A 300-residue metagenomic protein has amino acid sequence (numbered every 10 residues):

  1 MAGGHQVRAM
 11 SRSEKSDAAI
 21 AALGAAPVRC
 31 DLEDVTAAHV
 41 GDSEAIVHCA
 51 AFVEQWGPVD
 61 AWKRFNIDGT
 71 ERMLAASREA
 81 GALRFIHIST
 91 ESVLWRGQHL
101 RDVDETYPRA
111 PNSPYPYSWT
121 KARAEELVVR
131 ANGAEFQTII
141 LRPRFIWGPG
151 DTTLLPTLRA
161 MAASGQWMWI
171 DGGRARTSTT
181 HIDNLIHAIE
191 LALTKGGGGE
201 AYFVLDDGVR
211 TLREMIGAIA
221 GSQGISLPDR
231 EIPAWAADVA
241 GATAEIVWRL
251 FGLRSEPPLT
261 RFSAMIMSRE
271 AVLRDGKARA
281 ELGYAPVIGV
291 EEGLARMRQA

Functional and structural regions predicted by a protein language model:
S16-A19, A25, R29-D68, R72 (+2 more regions): NAD(P)H-binding glycine-rich loop region in Rossmannoid oxidoreductase-like domains and their noncatalytic homologs
A61-I67, V103, S113-E125, F145-G148 (+3 more regions): Short-chain dehydrogenase/reductase
D68, R72-P116: Conserved Rossmann-fold NAD(P)-dependent oxidoreductase catalytic core, especially the SDR/UDP-sugar
H99-I146, W167-W169: Catalytic helix-loop patch of NAD(P)-dependent Rossmann-fold dehydrogenases
R123-A124, T152-T157, D171-L193, G199-F203: Substrate-positioning beta->alpha
G148, I170-A175, Y202-V209, A220-Q223 (+3 more regions): Glycine-rich Rossmann NAD(P)(H)-binding loop
L191-P258, E291, A295-R298: Mid/C-terminal beta-alpha module of Rossmann-like enzyme folds, strongest in SDR-family dehydrogenases/epimerases
L273-E281, A285-A300: Amphipathic terminal alpha-helices
